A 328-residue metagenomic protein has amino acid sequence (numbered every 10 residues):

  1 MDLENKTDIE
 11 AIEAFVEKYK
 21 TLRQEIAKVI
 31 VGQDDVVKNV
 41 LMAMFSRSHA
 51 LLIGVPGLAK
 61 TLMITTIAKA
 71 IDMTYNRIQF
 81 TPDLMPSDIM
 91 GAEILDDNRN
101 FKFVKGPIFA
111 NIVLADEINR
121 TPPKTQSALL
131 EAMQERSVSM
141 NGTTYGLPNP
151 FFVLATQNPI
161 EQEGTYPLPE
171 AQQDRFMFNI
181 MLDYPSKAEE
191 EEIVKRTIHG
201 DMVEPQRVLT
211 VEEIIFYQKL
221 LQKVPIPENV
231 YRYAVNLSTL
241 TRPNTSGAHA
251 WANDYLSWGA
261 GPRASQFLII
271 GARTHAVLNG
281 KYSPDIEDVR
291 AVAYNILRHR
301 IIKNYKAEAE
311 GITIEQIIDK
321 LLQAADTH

Functional and structural regions predicted by a protein language model:
M1-K6, N244-H328: C-terminal engagement/docking regions of AAA+ P-loop ATPases
I12-L58: Pre-Walker A (pre-P-loop) alpha-helix and adjacent loop at the N terminus of AAA/AAA+ ATPase modules, a conserved
I12-V16, V29-I30, T165, N179-W251 (+4 more regions): Conserved C-terminal "switch" segment of AAA+ ATPases
N39-M42, L95-L114: Conserved alpha-helical scaffold flanking the Walker A/P-loop in AAA+ ATPase domains
M44-T81: Walker A/P-loop
V55, I89, T156: P-loop (Walker A) phosphate-binding loop of NTP-binding proteins
S87, F109-Q134, P148, E163-Q172 (+1 more regions): Conserved AAA+/SF3 P-loop NTPase catalytic/coupling segment centered on the Walker-B
K102-N111, M140-Q157, L168, Q172-M177: AAA+/SF3 P-loop NTPase mechanochemical coupling elements
